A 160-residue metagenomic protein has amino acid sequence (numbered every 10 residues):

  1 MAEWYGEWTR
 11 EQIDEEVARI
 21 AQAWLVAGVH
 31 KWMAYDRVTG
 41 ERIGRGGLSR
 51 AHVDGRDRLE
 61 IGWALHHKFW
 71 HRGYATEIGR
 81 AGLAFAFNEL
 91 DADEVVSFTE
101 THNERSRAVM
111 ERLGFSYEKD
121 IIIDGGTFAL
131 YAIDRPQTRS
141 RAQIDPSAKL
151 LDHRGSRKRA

Functional and structural regions predicted by a protein language model:
M1-K68, A81-F85, E89, E94 (+2 more regions): GNAT-family acyltransferases
A64, E77, R105: Short alpha-helical segment within the catalytic ATP-binding CA
H71-T76: Glycine-rich acyl-CoA binding loop
S97-R107: Conserved beta-strand-loop-alpha-helix junction that forms the acyl-donor binding cleft
M110: Conserved active-site tyrosine of GNAT-family acetyltransferases
L113: Structured interaction and signal-relay segments at domain junctions
